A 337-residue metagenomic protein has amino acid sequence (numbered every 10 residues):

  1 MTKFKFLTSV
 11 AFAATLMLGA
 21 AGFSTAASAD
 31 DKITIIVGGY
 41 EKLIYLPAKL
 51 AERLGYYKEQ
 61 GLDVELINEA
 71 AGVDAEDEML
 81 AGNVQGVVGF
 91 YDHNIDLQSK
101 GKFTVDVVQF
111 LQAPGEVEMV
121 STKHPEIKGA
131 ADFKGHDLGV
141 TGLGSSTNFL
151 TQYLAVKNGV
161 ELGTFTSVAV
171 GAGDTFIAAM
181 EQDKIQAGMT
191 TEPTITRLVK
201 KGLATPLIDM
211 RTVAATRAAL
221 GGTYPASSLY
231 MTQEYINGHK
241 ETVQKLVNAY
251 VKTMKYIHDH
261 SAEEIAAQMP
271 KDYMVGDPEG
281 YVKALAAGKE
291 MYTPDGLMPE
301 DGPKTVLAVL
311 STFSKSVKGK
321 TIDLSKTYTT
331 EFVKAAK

Functional and structural regions predicted by a protein language model:
M1-F12: Bacterial N-terminal signal peptides that target proteins for export
L16-A26: C-terminal segment of classical bacterial N-terminal signal peptides
A29-V170, A179-E192, L203, L207-I208 (+1 more regions): Short, glycine-/small- and polar/acidic-enriched structural segments that line small-molecule recognition paths
A51, Y91, F149, L229-Y230 (+2 more regions): A generic alpha-helix surface/boundary motif
E59, A131, R211-G222, E290-P299: Short, solvent-exposed loop/beta-turn-alpha elements that line the ligand-binding surface or hinge of extracytoplasmic
T175-A178, Q182-P270: Pocket-lining segment of extracytoplasmic ligand-binding domains
I236-S316: Secondary-structure end/capping motifs
K304-K337: Conserved C-terminal helix/tail region of periplasmic/extracytoplasmic solute-binding proteins
